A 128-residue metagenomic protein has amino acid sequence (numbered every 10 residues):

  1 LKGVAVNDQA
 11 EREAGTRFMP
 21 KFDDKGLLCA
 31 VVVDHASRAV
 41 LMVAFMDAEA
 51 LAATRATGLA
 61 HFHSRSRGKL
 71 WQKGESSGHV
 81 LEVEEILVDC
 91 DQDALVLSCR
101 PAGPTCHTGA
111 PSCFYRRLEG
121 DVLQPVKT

Functional and structural regions predicted by a protein language model:
G3, N7-L28, V33-L41, M46-T128: C-terminal binding/interaction regions
